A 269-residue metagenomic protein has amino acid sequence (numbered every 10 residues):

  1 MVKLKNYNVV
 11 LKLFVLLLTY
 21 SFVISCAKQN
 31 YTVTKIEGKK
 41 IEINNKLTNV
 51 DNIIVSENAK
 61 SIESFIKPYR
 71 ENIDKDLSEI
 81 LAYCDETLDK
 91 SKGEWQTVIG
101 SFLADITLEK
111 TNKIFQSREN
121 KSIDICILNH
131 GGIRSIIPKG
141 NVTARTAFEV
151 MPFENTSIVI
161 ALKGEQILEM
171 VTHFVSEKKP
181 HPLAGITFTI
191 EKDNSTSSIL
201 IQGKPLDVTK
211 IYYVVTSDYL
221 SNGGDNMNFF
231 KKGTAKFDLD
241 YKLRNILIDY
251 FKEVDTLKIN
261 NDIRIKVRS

Functional and structural regions predicted by a protein language model:
V2-F14: Bacterial N-terminal signal peptides that target proteins for export
K3, A27-Q29: N-terminal targeting and processing segments of secreted/endomembrane and organelle-targeted proteins
F22-S25: C-terminal motif of bacterial Sec signal peptides marking the signal peptidase cleavage site
Q29-V55, S101-A104, L108-S269: Feature captures C-terminal
L47-L77: Post-signal-peptide N-terminal segment of Sec-exported extracytoplasmic proteins
D76-E94, M227-K231: Acidic/histidine-rich, surface-exposed loop or edge segments in extracytoplasmic proteins
T97-V98: A conserved active-site cap/scaffold subdomain adjacent to cofactor or substrate pockets
